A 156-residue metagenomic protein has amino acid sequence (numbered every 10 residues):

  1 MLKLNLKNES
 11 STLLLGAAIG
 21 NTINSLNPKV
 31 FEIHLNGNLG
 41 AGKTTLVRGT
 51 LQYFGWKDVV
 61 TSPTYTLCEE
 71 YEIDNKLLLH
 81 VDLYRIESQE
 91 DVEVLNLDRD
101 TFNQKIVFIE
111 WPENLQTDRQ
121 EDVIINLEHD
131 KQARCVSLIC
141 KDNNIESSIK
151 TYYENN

Functional and structural regions predicted by a protein language model:
M1-G20: N-terminal pre-Walker A segment at the start of P-loop NTPase domains
T22-V30: Phosphate-binding P-loop
I33-L35: Hydrophobic anchor at the beta1->P-loop junction of P-loop NTPases
L39: The conserved Walker
K43: Conserved lysine of the Walker
Q52, E90, L95-N156: Short phosphate-coordinating micro-motif centered on Lys-Gly-acidic
W56-Y71: Short beta-strand-centered segment that lines the nucleotide-binding/catalytic pocket of NTP-utilizing
